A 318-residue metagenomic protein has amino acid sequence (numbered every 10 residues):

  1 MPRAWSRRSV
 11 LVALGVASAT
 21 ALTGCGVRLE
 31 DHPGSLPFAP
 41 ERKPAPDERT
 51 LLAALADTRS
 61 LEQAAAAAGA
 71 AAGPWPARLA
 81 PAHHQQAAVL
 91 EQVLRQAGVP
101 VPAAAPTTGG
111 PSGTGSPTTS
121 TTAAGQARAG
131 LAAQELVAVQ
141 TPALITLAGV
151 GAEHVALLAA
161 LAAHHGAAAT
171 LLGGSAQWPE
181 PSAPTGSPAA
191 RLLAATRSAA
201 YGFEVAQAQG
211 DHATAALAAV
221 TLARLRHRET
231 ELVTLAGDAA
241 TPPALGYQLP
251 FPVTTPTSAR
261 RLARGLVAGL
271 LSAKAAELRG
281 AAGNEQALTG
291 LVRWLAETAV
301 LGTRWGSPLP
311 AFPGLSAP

Functional and structural regions predicted by a protein language model:
P2-W5, S9-P318: All-alpha RGS (Regulator of G-protein Signaling) helical domain and cognate RGS-like helical scaffolds
